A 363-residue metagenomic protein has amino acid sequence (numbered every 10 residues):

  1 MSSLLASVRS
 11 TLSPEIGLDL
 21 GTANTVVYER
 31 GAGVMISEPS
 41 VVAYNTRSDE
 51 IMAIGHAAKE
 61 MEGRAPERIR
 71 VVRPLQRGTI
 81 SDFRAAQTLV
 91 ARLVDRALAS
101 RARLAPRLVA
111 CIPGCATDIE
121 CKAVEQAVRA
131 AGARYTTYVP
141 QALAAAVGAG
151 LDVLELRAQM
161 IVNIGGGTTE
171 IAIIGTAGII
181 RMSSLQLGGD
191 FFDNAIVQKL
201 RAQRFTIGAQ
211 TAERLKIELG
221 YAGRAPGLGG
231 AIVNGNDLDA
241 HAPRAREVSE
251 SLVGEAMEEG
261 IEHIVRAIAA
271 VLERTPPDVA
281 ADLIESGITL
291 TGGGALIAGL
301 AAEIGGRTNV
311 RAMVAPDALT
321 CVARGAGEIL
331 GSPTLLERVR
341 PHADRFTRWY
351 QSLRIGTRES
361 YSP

Functional and structural regions predicted by a protein language model:
M1-I164, A172-I288, A295-P363: Nucleotide/phosphate-binding catalytic cleft detector across ATP-hydrolyzing and phosphate-transferring enzymes
